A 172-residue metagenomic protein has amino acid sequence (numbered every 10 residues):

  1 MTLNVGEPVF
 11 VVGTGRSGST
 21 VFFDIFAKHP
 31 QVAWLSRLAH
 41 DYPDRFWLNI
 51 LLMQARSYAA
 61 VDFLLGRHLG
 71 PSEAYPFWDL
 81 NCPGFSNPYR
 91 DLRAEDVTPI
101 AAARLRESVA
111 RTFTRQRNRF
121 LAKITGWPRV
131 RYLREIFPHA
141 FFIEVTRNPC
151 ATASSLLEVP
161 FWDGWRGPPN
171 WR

Functional and structural regions predicted by a protein language model:
M1-P8: Extreme N-terminal, non-catalytic leader segments that precede Walker-type/kinase nucleotide-binding cores
V9, A33, F141-I143: Hydrophobic/aromatic beta-strand patches that form the interior of the parallel beta-sheet core in alpha/beta enzyme
V12-G13: The Walker A (P-loop) glycine that initiates the GxxxxGKT/S ATP-binding motif of P-loop NTPases
R16-S17: ATP-binding Walker
T20-Q31: A conserved segment at the C-terminal end of the G1
H29-S36, P160: A generic secondary-structure signal for well-formed alpha-helical elements
R37-L121: PAPS-dependent sulfation machinery
F85-A94, E107-A110, T114-R172: PAPS-dependent sulfotransferase catalytic domain
